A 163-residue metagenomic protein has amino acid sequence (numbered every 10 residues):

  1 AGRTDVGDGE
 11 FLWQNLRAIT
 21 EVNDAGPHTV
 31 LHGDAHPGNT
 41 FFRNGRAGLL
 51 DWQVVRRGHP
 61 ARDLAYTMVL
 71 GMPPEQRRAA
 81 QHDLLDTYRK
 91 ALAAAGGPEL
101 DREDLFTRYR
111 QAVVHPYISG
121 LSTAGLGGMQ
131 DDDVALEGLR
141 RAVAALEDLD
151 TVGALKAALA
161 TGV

Functional and structural regions predicted by a protein language model:
A1-H32, R43, A157-V163: ATP-dependent phospho-/nucleotidyl transfer catalytic cores
G9-W13, R102-R110: Short, well-structured alpha-helical segments
A25, T29, D34, G58-A61 (+2 more regions): Conserved structured core elements
P27, W52, M72-A80, G97 (+2 more regions): Conserved aromatic-histidine-acidic binding/catalytic patches
A35-P37, F106, A112, P116: Active-site lining segments that contact anionic ligands and/or coordinate catalytic metals
H36-L70: Catalytic activation segment of kinase domains across protein kinase-like and atypical kinase folds
P60-G96, V113-V134, G138: Active-site activation/catalytic loop segments of kinase-like enzymes and analogous catalytic loops in related
A95, E99-F106, P116-V163: Extended catalytic cores and adjacent scaffolds of nucleotide/polyanion-binding enzymes
